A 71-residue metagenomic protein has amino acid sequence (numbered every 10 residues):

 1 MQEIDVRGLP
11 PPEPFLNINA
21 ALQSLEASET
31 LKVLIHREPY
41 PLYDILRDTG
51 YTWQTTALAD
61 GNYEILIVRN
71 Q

Functional and structural regions predicted by a protein language model:
M1, S28-K32, N62-E64: Intrinsic-disorder/low-complexity, polar/charged segments enriched in Ser/Thr/Lys/Arg/Asp/Glu/Gln
M1-L25: An N-terminal amphipathic alpha-helical segment
D5, L34, L66-V68: Generic structural detector for well-ordered beta-strands
L16-N19, E26-L42, T55: Amphipathic, hydrophobic secondary-structure cores in small proteins
S24-A27, D48: Secondary-structure boundary motif
L42-G50: Short, aromatic/basic amphipathic alpha-helical patches
G50-Q71: C-terminal edge-of-domain segments
